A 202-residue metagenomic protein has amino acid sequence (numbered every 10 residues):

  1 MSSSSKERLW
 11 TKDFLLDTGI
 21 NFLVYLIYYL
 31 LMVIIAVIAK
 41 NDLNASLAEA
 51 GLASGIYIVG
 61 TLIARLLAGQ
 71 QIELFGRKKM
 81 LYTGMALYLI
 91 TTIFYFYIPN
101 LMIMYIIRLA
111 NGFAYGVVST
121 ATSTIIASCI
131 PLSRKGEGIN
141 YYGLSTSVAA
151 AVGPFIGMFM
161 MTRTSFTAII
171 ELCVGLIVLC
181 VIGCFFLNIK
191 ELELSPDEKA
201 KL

Functional and structural regions predicted by a protein language model:
W10-G51: Helix-loop boundary and gating motifs at the non-cytosolic
N44, G76, Y97-M102: Helix-breaking motifs and short loop linkers at transmembrane-helix boundaries and internal kinks in secondary membrane
I58-L66, A150-A151: Residue-level signature of mid-helix packing/kink "hotspots" within the transmembrane helices of 12-pass Major
I63-F96: Conserved MFS/SLC helix-loop-helix module at the cytosolic interface between two early adjacent transmembrane helices
M102-A110: Paired small-residue
L109-S145: Cytoplasmic helix-loop-helix junction between adjacent transmembrane helices in 12-TM secondary transporters
I169-F185: Symmetry-related core transmembrane helices of the 12-TM Major Facilitator Superfamily/SLC fold
F186-L202: Flexible cytoplasmic inter-helical loops of multi-pass small-molecule transporters
